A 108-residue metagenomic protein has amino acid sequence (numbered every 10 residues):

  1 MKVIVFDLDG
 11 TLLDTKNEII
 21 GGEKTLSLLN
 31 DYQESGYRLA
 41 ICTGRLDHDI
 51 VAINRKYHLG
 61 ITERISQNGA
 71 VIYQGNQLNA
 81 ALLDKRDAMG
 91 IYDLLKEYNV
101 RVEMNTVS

Functional and structural regions predicted by a protein language model:
M1-K2, G60: Short loop/turn microsegments at loop-to-beta-strand junctions
K2-E18, I41: Asp-based phosphoryl-transfer active-site loop
G22-S108: Active-site phosphate-binding/coordination module
